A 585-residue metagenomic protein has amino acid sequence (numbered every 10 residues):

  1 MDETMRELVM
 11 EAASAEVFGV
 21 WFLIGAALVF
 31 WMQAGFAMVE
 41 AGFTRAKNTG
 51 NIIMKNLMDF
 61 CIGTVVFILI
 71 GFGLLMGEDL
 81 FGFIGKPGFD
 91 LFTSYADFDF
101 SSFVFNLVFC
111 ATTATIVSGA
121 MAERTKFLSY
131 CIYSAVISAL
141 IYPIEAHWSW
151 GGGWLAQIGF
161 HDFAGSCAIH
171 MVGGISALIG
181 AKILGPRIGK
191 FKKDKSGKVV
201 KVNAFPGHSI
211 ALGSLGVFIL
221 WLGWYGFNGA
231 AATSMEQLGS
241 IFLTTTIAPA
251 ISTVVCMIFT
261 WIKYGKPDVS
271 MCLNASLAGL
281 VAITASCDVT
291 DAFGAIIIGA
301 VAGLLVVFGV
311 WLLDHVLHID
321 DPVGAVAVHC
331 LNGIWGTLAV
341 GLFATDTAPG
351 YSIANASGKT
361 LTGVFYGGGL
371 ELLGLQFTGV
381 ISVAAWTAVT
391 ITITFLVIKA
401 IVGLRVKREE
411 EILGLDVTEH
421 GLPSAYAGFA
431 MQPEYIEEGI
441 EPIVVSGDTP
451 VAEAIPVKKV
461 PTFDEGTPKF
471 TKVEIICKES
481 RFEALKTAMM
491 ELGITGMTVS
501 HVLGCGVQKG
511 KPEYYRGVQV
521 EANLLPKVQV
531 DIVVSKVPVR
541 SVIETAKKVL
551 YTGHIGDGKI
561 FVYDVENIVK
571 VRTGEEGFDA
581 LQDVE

Functional and structural regions predicted by a protein language model:
D2-T462: Glycine- and aromatic-enriched membrane alpha-helices
T418-A425, Y435-E585: Positively charged, small/polar-rich N-terminal and surface patches that mediate targeting and assembly and bind
